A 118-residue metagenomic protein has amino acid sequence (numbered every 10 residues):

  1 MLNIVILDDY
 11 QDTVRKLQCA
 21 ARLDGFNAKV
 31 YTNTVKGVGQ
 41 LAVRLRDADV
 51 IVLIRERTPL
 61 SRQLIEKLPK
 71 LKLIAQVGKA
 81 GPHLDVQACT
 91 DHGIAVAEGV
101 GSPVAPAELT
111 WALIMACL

Functional and structural regions predicted by a protein language model:
M1-D49, I54-R55: N-terminal glycine-/charge-rich "phosphate-binding" loop or analogous flexible N-terminal tail
V50-L118: Phosphate/diphosphate ligand-binding glycine-rich loop within oxidoreductases
